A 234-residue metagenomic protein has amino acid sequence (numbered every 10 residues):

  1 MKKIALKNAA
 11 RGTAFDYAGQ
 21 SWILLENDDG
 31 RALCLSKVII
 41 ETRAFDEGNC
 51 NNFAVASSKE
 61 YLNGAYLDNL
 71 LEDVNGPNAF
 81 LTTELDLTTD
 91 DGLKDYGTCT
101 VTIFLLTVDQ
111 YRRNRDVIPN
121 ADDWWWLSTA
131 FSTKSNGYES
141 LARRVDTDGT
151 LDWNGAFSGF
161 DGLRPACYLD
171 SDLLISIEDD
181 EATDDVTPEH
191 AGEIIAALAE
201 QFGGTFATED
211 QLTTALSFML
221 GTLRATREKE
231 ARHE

Functional and structural regions predicted by a protein language model:
M1, R227-E234: Short intrinsically disordered terminal tails
M1-E189: Collagenous Gly-X-Y triple-helix signature in extracellular proteins
A10, G149-T150, I195, T214 (+2 more regions): N-terminal secretory targeting and juxtamembrane "stalk" segments of secreted and cell-surface proteins
L173, L220-E230: C-terminal alpha-helix/helix-terminus motif
V186-G203: N-terminal acidic leader/helix
H190-E193, E209-R224: Alpha-helical segments embedded in low-complexity/disordered contexts
F202-D210: Charged, low-complexity interaction regions
